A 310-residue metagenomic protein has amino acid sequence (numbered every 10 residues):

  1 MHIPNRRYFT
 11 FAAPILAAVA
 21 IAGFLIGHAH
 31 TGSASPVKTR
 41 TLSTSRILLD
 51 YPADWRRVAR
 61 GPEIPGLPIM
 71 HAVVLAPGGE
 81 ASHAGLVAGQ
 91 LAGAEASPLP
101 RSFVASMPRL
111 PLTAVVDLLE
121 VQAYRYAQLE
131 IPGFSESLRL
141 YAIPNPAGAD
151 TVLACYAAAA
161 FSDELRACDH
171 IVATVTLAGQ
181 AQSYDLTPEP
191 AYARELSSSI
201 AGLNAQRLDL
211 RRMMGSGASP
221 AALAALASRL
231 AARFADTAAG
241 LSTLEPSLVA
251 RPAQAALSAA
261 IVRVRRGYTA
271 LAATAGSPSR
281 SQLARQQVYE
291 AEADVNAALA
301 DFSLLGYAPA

Functional and structural regions predicted by a protein language model:
M1-R7: Short, Lys/Arg-rich N-terminal segment immediately upstream of the first membrane anchor
T10-G27: Hydrophobic membrane-insertion alpha-helices, especially the h-region of bacterial N-terminal signal peptides
I26-T39: Aromatic-capped interface at the extracytoplasmic side of an N-terminal signal-anchor transmembrane helix
K38-R101, A127-P144, P188-A218: Secretory pathway targeting signatures of secreted, lumenal, and periplasmic proteins
W55-R56, V152-S198, A297, S303: Surface-exposed amphipathic alpha-helical segments
L99-T151, P252-Y268: Signature of long, low-cysteine stretches enriched in small and polar/charged residues
S183-S228, A256, V262-A310: C-terminal amphipathic alpha-helix
R233-A260: Mature extracytoplasmic domains of secretory-pathway proteins
